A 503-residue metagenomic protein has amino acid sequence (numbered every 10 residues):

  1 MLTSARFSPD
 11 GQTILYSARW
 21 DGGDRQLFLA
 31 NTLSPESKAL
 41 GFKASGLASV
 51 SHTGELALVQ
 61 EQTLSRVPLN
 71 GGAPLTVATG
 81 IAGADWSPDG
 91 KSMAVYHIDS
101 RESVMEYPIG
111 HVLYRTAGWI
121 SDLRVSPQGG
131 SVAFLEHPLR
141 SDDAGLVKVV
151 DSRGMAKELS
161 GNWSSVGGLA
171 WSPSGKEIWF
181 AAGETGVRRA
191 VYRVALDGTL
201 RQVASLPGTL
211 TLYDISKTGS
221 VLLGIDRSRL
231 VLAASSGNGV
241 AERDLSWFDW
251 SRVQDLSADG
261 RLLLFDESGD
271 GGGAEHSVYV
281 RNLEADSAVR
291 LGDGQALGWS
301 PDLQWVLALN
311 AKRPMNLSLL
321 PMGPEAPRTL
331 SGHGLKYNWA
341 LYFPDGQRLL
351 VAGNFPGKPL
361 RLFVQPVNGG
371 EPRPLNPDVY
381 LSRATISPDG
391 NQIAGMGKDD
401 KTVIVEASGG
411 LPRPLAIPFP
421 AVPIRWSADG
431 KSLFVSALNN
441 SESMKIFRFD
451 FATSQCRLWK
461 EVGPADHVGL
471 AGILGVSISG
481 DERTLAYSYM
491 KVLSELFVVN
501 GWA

Functional and structural regions predicted by a protein language model:
M1, Y107-G110, V240-R243, K460-G463: A short helix->beta-strand "capping" segment at the edge of beta-propeller domains
L2-S17, A39-V59, L75-Y96, Y114-P138 (+11 more regions): Conserved beta-propeller blade repeats
R19-D21, T32, L69, I98-D99 (+14 more regions): Short polar/acidic secondary-structure junctions
G22-F28, T63-S65, S100-E106, D142-K148 (+8 more regions): Structural motif
N31-P35, P68-G72, Y107-H111, D151-M155 (+8 more regions): Short loop/turn segments that connect beta-strands within beta-propeller blades
T211, I225, L230-L232, W459 (+1 more regions): Non-catalytic accessory segments flanking enzyme active sites
M444-D466, A471-L474, E482: C-terminal structured "cap/appendage" subdomains that terminate the fold
G472, G480-A503: Eukaryotic scaffold repeat domains enriched in small/polar residues
